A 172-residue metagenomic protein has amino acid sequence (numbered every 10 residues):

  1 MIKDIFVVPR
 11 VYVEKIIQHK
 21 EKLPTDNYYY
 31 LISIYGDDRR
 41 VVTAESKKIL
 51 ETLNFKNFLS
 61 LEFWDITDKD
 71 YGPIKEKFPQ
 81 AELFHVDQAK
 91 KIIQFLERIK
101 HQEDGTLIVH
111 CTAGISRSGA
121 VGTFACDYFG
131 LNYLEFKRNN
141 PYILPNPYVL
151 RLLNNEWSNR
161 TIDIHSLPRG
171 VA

Functional and structural regions predicted by a protein language model:
M1-Y12: Short, extreme N-terminal leader segments that mark the start of a protein/domain
I2, L53-K56, Y128-E135: Structural alpha-beta junctions
R10-Q102: Cysteine-based protein phosphatase catalytic domain of the PTP/DSP
D37, T112-I115, P141-I143: Short beta-alpha junction loops
E45-K48, G122-C126: Short, glycine/charged-enriched secondary-structure capping and boundary segments
E97-T106, T123-A172: PTP/DSP superfamily signal
L107-F124: A phosphate-binding catalytic loop at a beta-strand-loop-alpha-helix junction that coordinates phosphoryl groups
